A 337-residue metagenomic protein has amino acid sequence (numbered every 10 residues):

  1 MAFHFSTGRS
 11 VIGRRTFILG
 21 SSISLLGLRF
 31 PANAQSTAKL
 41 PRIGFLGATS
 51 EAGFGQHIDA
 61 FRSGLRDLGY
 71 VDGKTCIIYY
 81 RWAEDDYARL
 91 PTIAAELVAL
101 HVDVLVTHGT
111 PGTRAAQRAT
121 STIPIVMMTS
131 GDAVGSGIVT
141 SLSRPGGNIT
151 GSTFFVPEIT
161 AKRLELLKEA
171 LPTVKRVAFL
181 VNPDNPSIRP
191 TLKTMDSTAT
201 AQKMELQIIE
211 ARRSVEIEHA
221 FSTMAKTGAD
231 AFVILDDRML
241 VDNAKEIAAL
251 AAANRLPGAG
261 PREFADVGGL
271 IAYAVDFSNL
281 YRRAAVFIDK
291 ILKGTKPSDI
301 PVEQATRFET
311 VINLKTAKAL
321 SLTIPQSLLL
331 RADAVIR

Functional and structural regions predicted by a protein language model:
M1-R337: Short hydrophobic alpha-helices and adjacent helix-cap/hinge residues
